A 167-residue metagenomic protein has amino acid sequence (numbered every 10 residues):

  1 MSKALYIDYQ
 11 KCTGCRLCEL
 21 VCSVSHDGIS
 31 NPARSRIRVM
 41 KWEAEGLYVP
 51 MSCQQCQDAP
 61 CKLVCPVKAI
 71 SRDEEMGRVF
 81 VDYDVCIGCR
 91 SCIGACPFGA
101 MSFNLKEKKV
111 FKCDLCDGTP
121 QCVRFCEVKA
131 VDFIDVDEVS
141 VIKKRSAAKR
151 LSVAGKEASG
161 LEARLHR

Functional and structural regions predicted by a protein language model:
M1-I7: Generic N-terminal amphipathic, Lys/Arg-enriched alpha-helix
S2, R34-S35, M40-V67, Y83-R167: Flanking helices and flexible, charged tails adjoining ferredoxin-like Fe-S electron-transfer domains in multi-subunit
R16-V24, G28-S30, S35-W42: A positional/architectural concept
A69-S71: Membrane-helix exit/interface motif
E74-E75, G99: Mid-length scaffold segments of soluble, non-membrane domains
